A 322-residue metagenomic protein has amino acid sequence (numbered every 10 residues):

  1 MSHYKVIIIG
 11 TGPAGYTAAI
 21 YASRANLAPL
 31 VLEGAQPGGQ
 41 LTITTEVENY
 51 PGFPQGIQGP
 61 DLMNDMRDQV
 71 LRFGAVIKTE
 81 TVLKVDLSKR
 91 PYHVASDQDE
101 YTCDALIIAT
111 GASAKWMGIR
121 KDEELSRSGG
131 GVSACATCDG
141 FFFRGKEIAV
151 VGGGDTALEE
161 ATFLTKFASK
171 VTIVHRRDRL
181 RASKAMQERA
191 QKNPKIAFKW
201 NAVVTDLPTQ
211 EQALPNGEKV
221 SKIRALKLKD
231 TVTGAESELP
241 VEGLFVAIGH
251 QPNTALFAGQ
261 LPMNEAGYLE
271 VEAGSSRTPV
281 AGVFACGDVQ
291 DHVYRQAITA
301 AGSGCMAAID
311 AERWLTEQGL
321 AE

Functional and structural regions predicted by a protein language model:
M1-I9, I77-K146, T233-G234, F245-A247 (+2 more regions): FAD-binding core/adjacent interface of flavoenzyme oxidoreductases
Y4-F73, L158-K184, N264: Beta1-alpha1 glycine-rich phosphate/pyrophosphate-binding loop at the start of Rossmann-like nucleotide-binding domains
G12-P13, Q36, A112-A114, D155-T156 (+1 more regions): Residue-level detector of alpha-helix initiation sites
A35, L41-I43, M117-K121, F257: Conserved catalytic-core motifs of eukaryotic protein kinase domains, centered on the activation segment
Q40, W116-M117, L158-A161, R181 (+3 more regions): Glycine/Thr-rich phosphate-binding loops of Rossmann-like dinucleotide-binding domains
V70-K89, H93-A95, Y101, K166-A273 (+1 more regions): A Rossmann-like FAD-binding core segment of flavoenzymes
E124-F142, V246-Y294, S303, R313: FAD-site-proximal beta/loop scaffold in flavoenzymes
